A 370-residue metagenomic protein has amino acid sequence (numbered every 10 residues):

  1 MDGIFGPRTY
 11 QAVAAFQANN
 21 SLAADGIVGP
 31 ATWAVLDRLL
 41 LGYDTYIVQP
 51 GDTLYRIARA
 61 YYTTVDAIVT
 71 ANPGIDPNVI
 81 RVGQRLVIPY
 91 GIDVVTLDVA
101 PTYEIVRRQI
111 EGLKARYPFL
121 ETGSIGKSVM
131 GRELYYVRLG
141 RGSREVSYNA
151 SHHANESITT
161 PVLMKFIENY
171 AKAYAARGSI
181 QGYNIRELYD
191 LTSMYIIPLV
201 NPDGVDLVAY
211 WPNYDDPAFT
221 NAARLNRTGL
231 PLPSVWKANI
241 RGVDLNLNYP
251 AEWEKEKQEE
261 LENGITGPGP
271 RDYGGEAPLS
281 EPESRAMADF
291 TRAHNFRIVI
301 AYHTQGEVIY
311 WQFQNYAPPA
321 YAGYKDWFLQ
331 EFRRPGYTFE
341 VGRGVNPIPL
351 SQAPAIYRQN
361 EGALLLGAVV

Functional and structural regions predicted by a protein language model:
M1, L22-A23, G42-Y43, I47 (+5 more regions): Second-shell loop/turn segments in exported
I4-P50, R56-A60, T64-D93: Extracellular LysM carbohydrate-binding repeats and other cell-envelope/extracellular binding modules
A67, P89-M130: Short glycine- and acidic-rich boundary segments immediately preceding or forming the N-terminal edge of structured
G131-L134, I180-Y183, Y321-W327: Alpha-helical scaffolding within the catalytic cores of extracellular/periplasmic polymer-degrading hydrolases
Y135-R144, S151: Short beta-strand-to-loop junctions in surface cap/lid or active-site-entrance loops
S143, S157-I158, K165-F313, L329 (+2 more regions): Active-site/substrate-binding loop(s) of hydrolase catalytic cores
A317-P335: Short glycine-rich, acidic/polar surface loops and turns
V345-V370: His/Asp/Glu-rich mid-to-C-terminal helical/loop segments that flank catalytic regions of hydrolases
